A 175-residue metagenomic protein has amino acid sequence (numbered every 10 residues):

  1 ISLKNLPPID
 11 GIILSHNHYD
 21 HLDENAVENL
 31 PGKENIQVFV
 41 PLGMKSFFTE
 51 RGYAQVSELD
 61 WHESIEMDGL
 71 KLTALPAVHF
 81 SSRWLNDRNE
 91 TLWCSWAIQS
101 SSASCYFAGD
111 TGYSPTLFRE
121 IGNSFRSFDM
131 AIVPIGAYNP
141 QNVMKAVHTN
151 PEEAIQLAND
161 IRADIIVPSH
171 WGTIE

Functional and structural regions predicted by a protein language model:
I1-F39, Q55, R126-I132: Active-site metal-binding motif and surrounding structural segment of the metallo-beta-lactamase
I1-P7, N25, L59-R126: Core dinuclear metal-dependent hydrolase active-site scaffold
Y19, R51, E58-S64, W93-W96 (+2 more regions): Tryptophan-centric aromatic hotspots in well-structured domains and transmembrane helices
L22, F48, S82, Q141: Glycine/Thr-rich phosphate-binding loops of Rossmann-like dinucleotide-binding domains
N25-L30, F47, R51-G52, L117-I121: A short acidic, amphipathic alpha-helical/loop segment
E34, R51-A54, I161-R162: Short, structured coil segments at secondary-structure junctions
P41-F47, D60-H62: Short, polar loop motifs at secondary-structure junctions
G43-S46, S104, G112-E175: Cap/insert and terminal regions of metallo-dependent hydrolase folds
